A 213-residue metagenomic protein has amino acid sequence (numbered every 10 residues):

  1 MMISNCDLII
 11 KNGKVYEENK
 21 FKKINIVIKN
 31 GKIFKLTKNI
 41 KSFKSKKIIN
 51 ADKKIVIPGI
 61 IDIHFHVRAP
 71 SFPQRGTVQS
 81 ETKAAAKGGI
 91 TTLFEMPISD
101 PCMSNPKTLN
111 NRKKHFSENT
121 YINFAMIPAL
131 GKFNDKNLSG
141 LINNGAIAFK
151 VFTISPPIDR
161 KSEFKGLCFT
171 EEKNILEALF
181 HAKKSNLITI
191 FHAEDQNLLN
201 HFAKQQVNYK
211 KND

Functional and structural regions predicted by a protein language model:
M1-F43: N-terminal metal-binding scaffold of metallo-dependent hydrolase/deaminase domains
G13, G31, K53, H64 (+5 more regions): Divalent metal-coordination and catalytic microenvironments
I40-V56: Active-site metal-binding motif and surrounding structural segment of the metallo-beta-lactamase
K54-N119: Metal-associated gating/positioning segment near the N- to mid-region
G59-F65, L93-E95, F124-P128, F149-V151 (+1 more regions): Hydrophobic faces of well-ordered beta-strands that scaffold small-molecule active sites in alpha/beta enzyme cores
G88-T92, K114-T120, F152-L167, Q196-D213: Active-site gating loops and adjacent loop-to-helix segments of metal-dependent hydrolytic enzymes
N105-R112, D135-I142, L199-Q205: Distinct, well-ordered alpha-helical segments
E118, I122-F180: Active-site gating/metal-coordination segments in enzymes
